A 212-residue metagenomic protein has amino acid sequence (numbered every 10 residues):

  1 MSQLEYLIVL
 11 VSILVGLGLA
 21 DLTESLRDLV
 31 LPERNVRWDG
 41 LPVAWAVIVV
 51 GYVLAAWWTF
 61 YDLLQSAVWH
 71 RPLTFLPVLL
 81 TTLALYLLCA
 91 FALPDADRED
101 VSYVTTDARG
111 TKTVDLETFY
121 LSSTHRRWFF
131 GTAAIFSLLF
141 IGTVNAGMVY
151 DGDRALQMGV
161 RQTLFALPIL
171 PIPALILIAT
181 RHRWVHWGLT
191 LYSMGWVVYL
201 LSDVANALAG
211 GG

Functional and structural regions predicted by a protein language model:
M1-G18: Hydrophobic transmembrane alpha-helical segments in integral membrane proteins
D28-P42, Q65-H70, V114-S123, L177-G188: Membrane-interface helix-boundary motifs at transmembrane edges
G40-L63: A generic, lipid-embedded transmembrane alpha helix
A44, H186-V198: Central hydrophobic cores of alpha-helical transmembrane segments in multi-pass integral membrane proteins
V50, L88, A174-L175: Hydrophobic residues within the alpha-helical transmembrane core of Major Facilitator Superfamily
V78-F165: Membrane-proximal helix-loop-helix units in multi-pass membrane proteins
L139-F140, P168-I176: Hydrophobic, membrane-inserted alpha-helices
M148, G152, V198-G212: Juxtamembrane boundary at the C-terminal end of a transmembrane helix
